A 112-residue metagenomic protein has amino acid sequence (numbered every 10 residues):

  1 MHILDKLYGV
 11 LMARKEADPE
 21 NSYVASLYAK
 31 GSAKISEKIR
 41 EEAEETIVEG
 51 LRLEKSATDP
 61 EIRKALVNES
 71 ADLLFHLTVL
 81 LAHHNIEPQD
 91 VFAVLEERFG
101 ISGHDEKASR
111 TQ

Functional and structural regions predicted by a protein language model:
M1-S70, L74-Q112: Flexible "arm" and connector segments at domain edges
